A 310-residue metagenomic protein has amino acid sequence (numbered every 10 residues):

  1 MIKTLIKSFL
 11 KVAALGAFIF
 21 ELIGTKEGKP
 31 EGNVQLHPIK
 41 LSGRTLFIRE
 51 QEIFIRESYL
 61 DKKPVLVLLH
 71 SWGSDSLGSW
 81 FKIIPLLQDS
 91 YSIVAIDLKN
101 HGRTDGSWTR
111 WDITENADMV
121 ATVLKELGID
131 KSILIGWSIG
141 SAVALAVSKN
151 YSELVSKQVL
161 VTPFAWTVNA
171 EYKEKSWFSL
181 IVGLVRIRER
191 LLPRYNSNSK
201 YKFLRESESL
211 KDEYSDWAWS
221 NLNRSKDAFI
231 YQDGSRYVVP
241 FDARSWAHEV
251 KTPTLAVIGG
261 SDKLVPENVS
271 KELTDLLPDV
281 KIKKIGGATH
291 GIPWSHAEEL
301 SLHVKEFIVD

Functional and structural regions predicted by a protein language model:
M1-L66, S90-Y91, D130, V309-D310: Alpha/beta-hydrolase fold catalytic core
F54-R103: Conserved HGGG/HGGXW glycine-rich cap/lid loop of the alpha/beta-hydrolase fold
A95-I135, L302: Active-site loop/oxyanion-hole signature of alpha/beta-hydrolase fold enzymes
K149, Q158-R188: Flexible "cap/lid" loop of the alpha/beta hydrolase fold
N169-K175, E189-H248: Conserved alpha/beta-hydrolase catalytic His-Asp/Glu region
V250, A256-I258, D262: Short beta-strand/loop motif that positions the catalytic acidic residue of the alpha/beta-hydrolase fold
K263-V269: Conserved alpha/beta-hydrolase "acid-adjacent" motif
A288-S301: Catalytic histidine-centered segment of alpha/beta-hydrolase-like enzymes
